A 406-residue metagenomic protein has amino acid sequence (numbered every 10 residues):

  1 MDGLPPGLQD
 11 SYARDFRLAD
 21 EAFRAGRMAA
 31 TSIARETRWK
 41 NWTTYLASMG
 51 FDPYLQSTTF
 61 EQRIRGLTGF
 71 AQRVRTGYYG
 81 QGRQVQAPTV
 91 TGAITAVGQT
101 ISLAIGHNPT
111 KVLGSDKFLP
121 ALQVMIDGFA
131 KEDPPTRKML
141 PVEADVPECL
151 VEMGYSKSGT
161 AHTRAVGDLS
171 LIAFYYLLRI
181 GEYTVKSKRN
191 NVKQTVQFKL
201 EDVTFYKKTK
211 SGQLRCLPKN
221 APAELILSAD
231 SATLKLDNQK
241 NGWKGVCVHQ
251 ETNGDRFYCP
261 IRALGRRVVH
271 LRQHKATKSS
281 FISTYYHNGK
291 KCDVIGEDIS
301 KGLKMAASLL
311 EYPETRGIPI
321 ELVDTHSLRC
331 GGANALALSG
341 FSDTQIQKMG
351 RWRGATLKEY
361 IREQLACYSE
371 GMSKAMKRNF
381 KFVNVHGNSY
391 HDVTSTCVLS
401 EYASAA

Functional and structural regions predicted by a protein language model:
M1-A406: Extended, non-catalytic subsegments within catalytic or DNA/protein-binding/adaptor domains
